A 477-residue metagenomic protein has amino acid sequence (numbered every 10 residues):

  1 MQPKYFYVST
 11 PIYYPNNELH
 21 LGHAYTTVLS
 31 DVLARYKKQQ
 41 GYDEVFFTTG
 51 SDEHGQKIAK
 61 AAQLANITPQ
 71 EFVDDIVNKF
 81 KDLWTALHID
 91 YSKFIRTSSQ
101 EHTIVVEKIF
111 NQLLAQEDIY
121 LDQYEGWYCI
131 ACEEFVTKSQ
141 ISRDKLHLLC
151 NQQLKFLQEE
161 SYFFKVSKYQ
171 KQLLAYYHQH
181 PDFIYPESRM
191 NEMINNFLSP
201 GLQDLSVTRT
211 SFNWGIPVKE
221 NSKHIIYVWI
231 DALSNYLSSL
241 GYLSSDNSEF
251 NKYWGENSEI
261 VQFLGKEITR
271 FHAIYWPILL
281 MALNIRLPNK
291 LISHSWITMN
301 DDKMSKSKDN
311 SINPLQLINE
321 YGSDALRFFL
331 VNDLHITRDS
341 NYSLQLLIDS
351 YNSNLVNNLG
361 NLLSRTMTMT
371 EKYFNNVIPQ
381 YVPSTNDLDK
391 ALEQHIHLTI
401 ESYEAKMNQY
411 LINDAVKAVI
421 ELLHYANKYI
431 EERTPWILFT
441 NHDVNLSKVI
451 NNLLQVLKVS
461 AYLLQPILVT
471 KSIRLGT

Functional and structural regions predicted by a protein language model:
Q2-Y42, T48-T49, R96, E101-V105 (+3 more regions): Structured secondary-structure scaffolds
S51-K57: Short, charge-patterned binding micro-sites
A61-D74: A charged helix-plus-loop insertion that forms the helical arch/lid used to bind and gate nucleic-acid substrates
V73-S92: A glycine-rich helix N-cap at a beta->alpha junction
S98-D118, Y128: Feature captures the FAD/FMN-dependent oxidoreductase FAD-binding
Q116-Q170, L174: Cys/His-rich short segments
L121, D333, R338, L346-P383 (+1 more regions): Helix-rich, typically C-terminal accessory recognition domains appended to large enzymatic cores
